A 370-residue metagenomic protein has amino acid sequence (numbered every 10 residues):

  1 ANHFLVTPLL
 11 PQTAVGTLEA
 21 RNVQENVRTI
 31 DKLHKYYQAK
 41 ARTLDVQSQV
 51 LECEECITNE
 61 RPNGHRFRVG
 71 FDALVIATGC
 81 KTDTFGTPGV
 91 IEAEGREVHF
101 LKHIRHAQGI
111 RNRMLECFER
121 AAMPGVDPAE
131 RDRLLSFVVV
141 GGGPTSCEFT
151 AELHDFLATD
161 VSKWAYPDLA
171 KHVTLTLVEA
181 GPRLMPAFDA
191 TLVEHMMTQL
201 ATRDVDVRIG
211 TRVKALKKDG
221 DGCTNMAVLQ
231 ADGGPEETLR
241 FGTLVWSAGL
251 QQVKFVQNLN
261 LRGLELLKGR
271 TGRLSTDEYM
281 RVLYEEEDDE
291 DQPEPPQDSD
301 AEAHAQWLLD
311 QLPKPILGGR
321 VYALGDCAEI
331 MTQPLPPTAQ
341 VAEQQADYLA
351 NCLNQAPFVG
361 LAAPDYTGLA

Functional and structural regions predicted by a protein language model:
A1-T43, V90-E92, F137-V138, P144-F188: Beta1-alpha1 glycine-rich phosphate/pyrophosphate-binding loop at the start of Rossmann-like nucleotide-binding domains
H3-T7, D83-T87, K254-F255, T332: Short acidic/His/Gly/Ser-rich catalytic and metal-binding motifs that mark active-site loops of diverse hydrolases
H34-S136, G234, V245: FAD-binding core/adjacent interface of flavoenzyme oxidoreductases
Y36-E55, H154-E286, D291-E302, V359-D365: A Rossmann-like FAD-binding core segment of flavoenzymes
R68, A129-R131, L169, T238 (+1 more regions): Short, flexible hinge/linker loops that cap or flank conserved catalytic cores
G79-T82, T150, L250-Q252: Short glycine-rich anion-binding loops that position phosphate/pyrophosphate groups of nucleotides and phosphorylated
R96-G125, R240-Q355: FAD-site-proximal beta/loop scaffold in flavoenzymes
R120-E130, T174-T176, Q333-L335, N354-A370: Active-site-proximal substrate-binding core of FAD-dependent oxidoreductases
